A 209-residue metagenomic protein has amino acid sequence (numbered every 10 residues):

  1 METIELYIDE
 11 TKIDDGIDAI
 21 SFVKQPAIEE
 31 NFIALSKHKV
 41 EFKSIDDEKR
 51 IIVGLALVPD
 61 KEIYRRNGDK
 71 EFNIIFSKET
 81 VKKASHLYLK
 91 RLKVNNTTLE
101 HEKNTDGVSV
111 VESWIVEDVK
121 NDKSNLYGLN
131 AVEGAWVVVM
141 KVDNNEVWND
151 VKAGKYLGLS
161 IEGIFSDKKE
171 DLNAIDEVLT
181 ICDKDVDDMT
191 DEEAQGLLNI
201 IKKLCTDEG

Functional and structural regions predicted by a protein language model:
M1-K203: Signature of dsDNA virion morphogenesis modules
D207-G209: Short, charge-rich amphipathic interface segments used for partner binding and complex assembly
